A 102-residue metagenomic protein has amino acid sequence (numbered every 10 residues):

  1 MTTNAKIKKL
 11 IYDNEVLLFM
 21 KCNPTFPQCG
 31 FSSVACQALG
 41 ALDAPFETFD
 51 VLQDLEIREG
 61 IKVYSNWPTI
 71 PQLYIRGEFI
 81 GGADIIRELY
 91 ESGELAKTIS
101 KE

Functional and structural regions predicted by a protein language model:
M1-T3: N-terminal organelle transit peptides
A5, R58-V63: TIR-domain catalytic/interaction hotspot
K8-P45: Local sequence-structure signature of Cys/Sec-based thiol-disulfide redox active-site neighborhoods
A44-R58: Thiol-based oxidoreductase modules, predominantly thioredoxin-like and allied folds used for disulfide exchange
V63-T69: Thiol/disulfide oxidoreductase modules built on the thioredoxin-like
I75-E102: Non-catalytic, surface beta->alpha helical segment in thiol-disulfide oxidoreductase systems
